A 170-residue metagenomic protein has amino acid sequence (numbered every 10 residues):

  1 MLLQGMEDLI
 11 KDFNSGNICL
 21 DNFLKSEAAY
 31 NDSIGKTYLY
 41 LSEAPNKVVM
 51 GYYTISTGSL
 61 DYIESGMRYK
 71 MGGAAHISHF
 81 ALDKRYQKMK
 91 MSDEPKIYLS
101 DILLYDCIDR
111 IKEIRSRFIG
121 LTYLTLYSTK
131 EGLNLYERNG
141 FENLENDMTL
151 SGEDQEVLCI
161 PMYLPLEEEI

Functional and structural regions predicted by a protein language model:
M1-E94, I102, D106-I170: Non-catalytic substrate-recognition and accessory regions of acyl/acetyltransferase enzymes
